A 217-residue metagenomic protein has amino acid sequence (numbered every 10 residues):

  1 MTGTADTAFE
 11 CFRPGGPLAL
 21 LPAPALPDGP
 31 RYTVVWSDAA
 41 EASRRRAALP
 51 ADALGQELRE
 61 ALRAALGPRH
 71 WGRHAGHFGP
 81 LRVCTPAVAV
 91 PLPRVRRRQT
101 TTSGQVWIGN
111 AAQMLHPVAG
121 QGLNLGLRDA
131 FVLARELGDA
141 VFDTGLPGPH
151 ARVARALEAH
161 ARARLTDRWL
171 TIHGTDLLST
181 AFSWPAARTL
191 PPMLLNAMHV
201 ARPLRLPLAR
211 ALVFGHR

Functional and structural regions predicted by a protein language model:
M1-F9, P14-A19, P30, D38-A42: Central beta-strand plus flanking loop segment that forms part of the substrate or channel wall within the catalytic
L21-A25: Short beta-strand micro-motifs enriched in acidic
L26, G76-G79, L125, T166-L170: A generic short alpha-helical patch detector that favors 3-5-residue windows in or near N-terminal regions
P27-T33: Short hydrophobic/glycine-rich mini-motifs in sensory/regulatory modules that couple input to downstream signaling
R44-R152: FAD/FMN-dependent oxidoreductases across multiple families
R135-R217: C-terminal helical "tail/cap" subdomain of flavin- and related membrane-associated enzymes
